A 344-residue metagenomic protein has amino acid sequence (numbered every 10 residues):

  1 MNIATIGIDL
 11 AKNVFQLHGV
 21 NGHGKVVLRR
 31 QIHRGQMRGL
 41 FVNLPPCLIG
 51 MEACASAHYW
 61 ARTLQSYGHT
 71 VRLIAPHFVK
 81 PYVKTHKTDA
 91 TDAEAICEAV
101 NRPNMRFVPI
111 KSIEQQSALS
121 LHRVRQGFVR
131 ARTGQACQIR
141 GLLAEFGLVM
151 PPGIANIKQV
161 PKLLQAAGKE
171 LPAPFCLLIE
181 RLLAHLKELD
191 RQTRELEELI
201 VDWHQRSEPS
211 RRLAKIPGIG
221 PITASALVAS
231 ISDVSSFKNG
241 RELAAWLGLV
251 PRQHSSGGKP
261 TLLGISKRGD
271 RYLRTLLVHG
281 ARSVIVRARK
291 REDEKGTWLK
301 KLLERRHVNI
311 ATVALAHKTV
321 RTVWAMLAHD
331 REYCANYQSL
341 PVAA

Functional and structural regions predicted by a protein language model:
M1-A344: A detector of single, family-specific signature residues that are central to catalytic or substrate-handling motifs
